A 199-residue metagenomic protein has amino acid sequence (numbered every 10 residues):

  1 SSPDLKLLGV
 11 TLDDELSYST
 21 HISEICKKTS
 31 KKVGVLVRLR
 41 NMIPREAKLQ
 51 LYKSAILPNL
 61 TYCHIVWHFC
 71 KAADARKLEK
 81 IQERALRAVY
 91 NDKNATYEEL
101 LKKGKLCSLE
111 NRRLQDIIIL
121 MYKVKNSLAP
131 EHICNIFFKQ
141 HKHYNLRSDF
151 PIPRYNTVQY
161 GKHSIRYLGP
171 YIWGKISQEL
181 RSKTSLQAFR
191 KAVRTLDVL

Functional and structural regions predicted by a protein language model:
S1-L199: Hydrophobic/basic alpha-helical segments
